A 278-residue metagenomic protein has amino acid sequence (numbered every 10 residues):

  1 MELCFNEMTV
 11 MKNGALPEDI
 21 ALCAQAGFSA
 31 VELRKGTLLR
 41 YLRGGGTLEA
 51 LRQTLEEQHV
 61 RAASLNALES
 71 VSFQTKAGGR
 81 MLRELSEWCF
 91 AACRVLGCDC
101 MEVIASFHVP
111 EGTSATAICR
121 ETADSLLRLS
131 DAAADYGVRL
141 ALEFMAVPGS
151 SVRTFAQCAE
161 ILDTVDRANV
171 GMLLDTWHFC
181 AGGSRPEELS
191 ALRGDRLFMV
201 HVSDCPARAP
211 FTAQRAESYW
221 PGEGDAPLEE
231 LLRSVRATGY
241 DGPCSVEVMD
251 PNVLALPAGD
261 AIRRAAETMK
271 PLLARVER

Functional and structural regions predicted by a protein language model:
M1-C4, T9-S29, R52, G97 (+2 more regions): Histidine-acidic metal/acid-base catalytic patches
M1-L3, V60-A63: Transmembrane beta-strand segments of Gram-negative outer membrane beta-barrel proteins
T9-M11, K35-T37, L68-V71, A105-V109 (+4 more regions): Active-site-proximal loop/turn and secondary-structure-junction residues that shape catalytic pockets, frequently
G14-P17, T54-E57, Q74-G171, A181 (+2 more regions): Active-site acidic/histidine proton-transfer and metal-coordination neighborhood in alpha/beta enzyme cores
E32, S64-N66, E102, A141 (+2 more regions): Conserved beta-strand positions in the central sheet of alpha/beta enzyme cores
E32-L55, S106-E111: Glycine-rich, proline-tolerant flexible connector loops at the mouths of alpha/beta enzymes
R40, A77-G79, T116-A117, R215-P221: Short glycine-enriched, charge-decorated loop/helix-capping segments at active-site entrances that position
T47-Q58, S125-A132, E188, E230-S234: Catalytic-core regions built around general acid/base machinery
